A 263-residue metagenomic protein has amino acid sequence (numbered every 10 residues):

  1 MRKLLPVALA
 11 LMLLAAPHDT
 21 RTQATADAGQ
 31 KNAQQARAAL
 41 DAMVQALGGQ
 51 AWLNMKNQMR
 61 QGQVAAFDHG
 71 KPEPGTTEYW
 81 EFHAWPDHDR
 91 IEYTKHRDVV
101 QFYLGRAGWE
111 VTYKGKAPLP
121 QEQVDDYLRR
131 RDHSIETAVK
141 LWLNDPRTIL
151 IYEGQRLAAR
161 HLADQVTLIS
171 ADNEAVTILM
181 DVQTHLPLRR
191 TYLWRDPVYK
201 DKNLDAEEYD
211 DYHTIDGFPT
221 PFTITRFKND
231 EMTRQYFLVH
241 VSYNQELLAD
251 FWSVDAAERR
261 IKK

Functional and structural regions predicted by a protein language model:
M1-L4: Positively charged n-region of N-terminal signal peptides that target proteins for export
P6-A16: Bacterial N-terminal signal peptides
A16-T25: Signal peptide processing junction and immediate N-terminal pro/mature segment of secreted/exported proteins
T22, R160-E258: Gly/Pro-enriched, hydrophobic low-complexity segments that function as extracytoplasmic propeptides/linkers
A26-Q30: Second-shell loop/turn segments in exported
K31, A38-K116, P146-I151: N-terminal mature ectodomain segment of secretory-pathway/periplasmic proteins
E110-A138: Acidic/charged, solvent-exposed loop-and-adjacent secondary-structure segments enriched in E/D, K/R, S/T, and G/P
R129-T167, P187-T191: Short, conserved active-site entrance elements at the starts or edges of catalytic domains
